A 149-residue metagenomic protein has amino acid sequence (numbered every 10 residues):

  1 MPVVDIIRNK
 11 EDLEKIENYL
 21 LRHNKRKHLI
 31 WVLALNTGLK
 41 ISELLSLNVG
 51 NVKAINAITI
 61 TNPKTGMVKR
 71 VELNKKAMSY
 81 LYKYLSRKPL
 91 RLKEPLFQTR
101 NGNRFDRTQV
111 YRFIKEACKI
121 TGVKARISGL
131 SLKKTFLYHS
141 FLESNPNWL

Functional and structural regions predicted by a protein language model:
M1-L149: Conserved catalytic core of the tyrosine transesterase superfamily
